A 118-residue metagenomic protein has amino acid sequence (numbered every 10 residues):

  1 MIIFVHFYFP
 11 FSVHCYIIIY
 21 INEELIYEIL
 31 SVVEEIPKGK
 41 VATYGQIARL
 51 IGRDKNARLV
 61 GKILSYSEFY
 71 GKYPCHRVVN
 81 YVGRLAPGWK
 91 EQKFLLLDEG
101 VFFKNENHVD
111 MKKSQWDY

Functional and structural regions predicted by a protein language model:
F4-V5, I19: Serine/threonine-rich, low-complexity intrinsically disordered segments
F7-F9: Short hydrophobic targeting helices and cationic amphipathic motifs that mediate membrane/organellar targeting
I19-Y118: Nucleic acid-binding interface residues in structured DNA/RNA-binding domains, emphasizing the DNA-engaging scaffolds
